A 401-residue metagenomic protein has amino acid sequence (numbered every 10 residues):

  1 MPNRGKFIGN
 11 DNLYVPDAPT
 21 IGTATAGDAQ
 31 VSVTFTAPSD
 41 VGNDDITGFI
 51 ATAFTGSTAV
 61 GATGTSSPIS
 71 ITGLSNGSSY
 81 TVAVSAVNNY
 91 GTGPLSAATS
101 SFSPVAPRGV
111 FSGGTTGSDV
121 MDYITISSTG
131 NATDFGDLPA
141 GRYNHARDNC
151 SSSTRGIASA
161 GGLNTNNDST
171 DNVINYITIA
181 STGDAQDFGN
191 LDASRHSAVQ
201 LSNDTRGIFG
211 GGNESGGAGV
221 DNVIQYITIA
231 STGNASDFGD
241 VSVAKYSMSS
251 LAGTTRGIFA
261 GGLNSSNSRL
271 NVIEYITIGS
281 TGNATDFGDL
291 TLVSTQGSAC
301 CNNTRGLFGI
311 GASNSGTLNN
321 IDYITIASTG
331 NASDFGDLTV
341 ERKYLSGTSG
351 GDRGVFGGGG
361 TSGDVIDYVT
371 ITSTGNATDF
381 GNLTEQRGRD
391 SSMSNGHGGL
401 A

Functional and structural regions predicted by a protein language model:
V15-T23, A185: Proline-enriched interdomain boundary motifs that mark the N-terminal boundary and often initiate the first structured
G22, P107-R108, N144-N149, T154 (+6 more regions): Beta-propeller and closely related beta-sheet repeat lectin domains
D28-I46: Conserved aromatic anchor
G48, G117-M121, A132, D168-I174 (+14 more regions): A detector of repeated loop/turn-to-beta-strand junctions in beta-rich toroidal repeat architectures
G48-G77: Recognizes extended acidic, P/S/T-rich segments that occur within or adjacent to Ig-like beta-sandwich modules
I71-G93: Beta-strand-rich modules
P94-S103: Terminal edge beta-strands and adjacent linker/stalk segments of extracellular immunoglobulin-superfamily beta-sandwich
R108-T116, I126, S152-D168, I179 (+9 more regions): Glycine-centered tight turns/hairpins at beta-strand boundaries that repeat across beta-rich repeat domains
